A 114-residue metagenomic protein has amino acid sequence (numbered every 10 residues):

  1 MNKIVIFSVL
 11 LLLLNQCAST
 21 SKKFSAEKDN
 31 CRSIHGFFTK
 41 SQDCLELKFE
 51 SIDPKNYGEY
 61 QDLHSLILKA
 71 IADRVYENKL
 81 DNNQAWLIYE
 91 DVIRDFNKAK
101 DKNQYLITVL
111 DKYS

Functional and structural regions predicted by a protein language model:
M1-S19: Sec-dependent bacterial lipoprotein signal peptides
A18-S114: Acidic, Ser/Pro/Thr-rich low-complexity regulatory regions and the short amphipathic helical interaction modules they
